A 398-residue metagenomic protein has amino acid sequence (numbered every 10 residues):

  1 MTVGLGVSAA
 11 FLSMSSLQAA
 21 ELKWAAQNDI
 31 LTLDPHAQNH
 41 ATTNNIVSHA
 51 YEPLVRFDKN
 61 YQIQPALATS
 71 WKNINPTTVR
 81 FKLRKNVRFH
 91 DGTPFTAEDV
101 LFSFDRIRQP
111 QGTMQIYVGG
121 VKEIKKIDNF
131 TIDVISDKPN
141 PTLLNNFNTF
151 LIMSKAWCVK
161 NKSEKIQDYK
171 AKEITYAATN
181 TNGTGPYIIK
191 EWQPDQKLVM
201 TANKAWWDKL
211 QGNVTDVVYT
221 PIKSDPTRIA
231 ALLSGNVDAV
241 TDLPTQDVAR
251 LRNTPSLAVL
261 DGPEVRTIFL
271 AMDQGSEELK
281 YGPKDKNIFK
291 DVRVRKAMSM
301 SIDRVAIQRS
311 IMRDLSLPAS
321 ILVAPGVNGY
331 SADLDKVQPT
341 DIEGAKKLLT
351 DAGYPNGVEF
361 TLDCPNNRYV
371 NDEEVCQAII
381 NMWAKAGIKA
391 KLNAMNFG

Functional and structural regions predicted by a protein language model:
A25-N75, D105, N182-T184: N-terminal lobe/hinge region of extracytoplasmic solute-binding protein
N28-N44, L67, T93, L143-M153 (+3 more regions): A structural "hinge/loop" feature
Q62, L151-Q211, D216, I342-E343 (+1 more regions): Gly/Pro-rich hinge or "lid" segments in bacterial periplasmic/extracellular proteins
T69-T113, I127, T131-D133, K138 (+3 more regions): Aromatic- and charge-enriched surface segment that lines or borders ligand/interaction sites
K72, I116-I166: Surface-exposed binding/hinge segments that line and control ligand-binding clefts or catalytic entry sites
A97-S103, T131, G185-P186, V214-D216 (+4 more regions): Alpha-helical secondary-structure segments
K204-R250, V292, I380, K389-K391 (+1 more regions): Ligand-site clamp/hinge motif
M300, L317-D351, R368-E373: Structural transition elements
